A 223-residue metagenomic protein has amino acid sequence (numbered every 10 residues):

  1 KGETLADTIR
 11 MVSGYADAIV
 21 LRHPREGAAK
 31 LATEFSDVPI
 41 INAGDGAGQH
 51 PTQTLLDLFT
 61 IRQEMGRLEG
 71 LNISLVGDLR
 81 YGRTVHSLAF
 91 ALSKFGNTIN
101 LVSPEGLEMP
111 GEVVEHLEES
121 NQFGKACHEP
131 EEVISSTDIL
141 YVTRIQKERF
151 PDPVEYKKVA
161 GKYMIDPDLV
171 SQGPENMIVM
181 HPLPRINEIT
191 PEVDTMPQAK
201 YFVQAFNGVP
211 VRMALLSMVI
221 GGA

Functional and structural regions predicted by a protein language model:
K1-R62, I189: Phosphate/diphosphate ligand-binding glycine-rich loop within oxidoreductases
A16, S36, G96, S136-T137 (+1 more regions): Short, well-ordered alpha-helix to beta-strand connector turns
V20-H23, I40-G44, L75, A126 (+2 more regions): General beta-strand structural signal in soluble alpha/beta enzymes
G44-Q49, P104-G106, Q204-V209: Short, acidic/turn-prone active-site loops that include or flank metal/cofactor- and phosphate-binding residues
Q63-V142: Glycine-rich phosphate/diphosphate-binding loop of Rossmann-like nucleotide-binding domains
E118-V193, Q198-A199: Rossmann-like adenosine-cofactor binding region
T195-A223: C-terminal helix-to-coil terminal segments
